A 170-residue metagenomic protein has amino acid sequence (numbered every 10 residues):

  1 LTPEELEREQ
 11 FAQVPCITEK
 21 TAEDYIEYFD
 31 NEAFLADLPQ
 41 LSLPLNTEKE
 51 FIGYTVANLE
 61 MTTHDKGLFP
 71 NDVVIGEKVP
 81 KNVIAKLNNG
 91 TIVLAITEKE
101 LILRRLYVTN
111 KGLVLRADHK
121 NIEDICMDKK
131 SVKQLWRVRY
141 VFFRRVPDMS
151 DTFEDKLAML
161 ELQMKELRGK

Functional and structural regions predicted by a protein language model:
L1-P70, K81-I84, F142-G169: Short, positionally conserved secondary-structure boundary motifs
D30, N46-R116, N121: Feature for secretory/organellar precursors and membrane-associated catalytic proteins
L103-P147: Glycine- and charge-enriched low-complexity intrinsically disordered segments
